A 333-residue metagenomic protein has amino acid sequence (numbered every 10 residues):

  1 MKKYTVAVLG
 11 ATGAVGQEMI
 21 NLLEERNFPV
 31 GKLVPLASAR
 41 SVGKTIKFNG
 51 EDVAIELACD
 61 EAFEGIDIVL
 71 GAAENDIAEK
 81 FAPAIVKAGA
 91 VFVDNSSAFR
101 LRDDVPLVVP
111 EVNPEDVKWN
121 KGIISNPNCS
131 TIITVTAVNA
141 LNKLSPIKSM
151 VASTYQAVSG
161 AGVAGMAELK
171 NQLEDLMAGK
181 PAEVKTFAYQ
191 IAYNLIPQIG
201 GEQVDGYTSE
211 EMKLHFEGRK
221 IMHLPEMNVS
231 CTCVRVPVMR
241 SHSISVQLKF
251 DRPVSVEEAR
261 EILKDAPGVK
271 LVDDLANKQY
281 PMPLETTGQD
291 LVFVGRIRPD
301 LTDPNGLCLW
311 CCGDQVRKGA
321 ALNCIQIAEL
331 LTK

Functional and structural regions predicted by a protein language model:
M1-I191, M227-N228, R252, E261 (+6 more regions): N-terminal Rossmann-like NAD(P) cofactor-binding subdomain of oxidoreductases, focused on the glycine-rich
G122-I133, G206-H215, G319-N323: A glycine-rich, Thr/Ser-enriched phosphate-binding loop motif common to dinucleotide/cofactor-binding enzymes
A192-M239: Oxyanion-binding "anion nests"
V234-P237, G313-K318: Glycine-rich phosphate/pyrophosphate-binding beta-alpha loops
R240-S245: Conserved glycine-rich beta-strand-loop-beta hairpin in the small C-terminal domain of fold type I
Q247-K249: Short hydrophobic/aromatic beta-strand micro-patches that form the beta-sheet surface supporting nucleotide- or nucleic
E258, L263-D273: A common structural junction motif
K270-R296: A glycine-rich dinucleotide-binding beta-alpha-beta segment and adjacent secondary-structure elements that constitute
